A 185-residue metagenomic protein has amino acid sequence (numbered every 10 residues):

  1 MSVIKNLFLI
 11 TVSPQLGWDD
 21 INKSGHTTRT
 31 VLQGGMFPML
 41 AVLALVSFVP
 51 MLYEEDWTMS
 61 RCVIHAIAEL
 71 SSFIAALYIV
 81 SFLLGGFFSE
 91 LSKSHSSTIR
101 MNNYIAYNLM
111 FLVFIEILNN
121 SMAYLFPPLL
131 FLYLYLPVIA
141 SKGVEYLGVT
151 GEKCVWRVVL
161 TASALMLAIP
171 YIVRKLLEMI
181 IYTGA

Functional and structural regions predicted by a protein language model:
M1, M36-M39, M51, M59 (+5 more regions): Detector for methionine-enriched segments
S2-S96: Selected alpha-helical membrane-embedding segments in polytopic membrane proteins
D19-N22, Y53-D56, S92, M122 (+2 more regions): Juxtamembrane transmembrane-helix termini
K23, G34-F37, F48, Y53 (+6 more regions): Generic preference for flexible, low-structure residues
R29-L32, W57, Y124-L129, V155-R157 (+1 more regions): Short alpha-helical linear motifs
L43-M51, I115-N119, P170, R174: Structural signal for membrane-spanning alpha-helices in multi-pass inner-membrane proteins, emphasizing helix cores
G85, L91-L167, Y171: Hydrophobic alpha-helical transmembrane segments and adjacent short intramembrane/lumenal linkers of inner/organellar
I169-A185: Juxtamembrane boundary at the C-terminal end of a transmembrane helix
